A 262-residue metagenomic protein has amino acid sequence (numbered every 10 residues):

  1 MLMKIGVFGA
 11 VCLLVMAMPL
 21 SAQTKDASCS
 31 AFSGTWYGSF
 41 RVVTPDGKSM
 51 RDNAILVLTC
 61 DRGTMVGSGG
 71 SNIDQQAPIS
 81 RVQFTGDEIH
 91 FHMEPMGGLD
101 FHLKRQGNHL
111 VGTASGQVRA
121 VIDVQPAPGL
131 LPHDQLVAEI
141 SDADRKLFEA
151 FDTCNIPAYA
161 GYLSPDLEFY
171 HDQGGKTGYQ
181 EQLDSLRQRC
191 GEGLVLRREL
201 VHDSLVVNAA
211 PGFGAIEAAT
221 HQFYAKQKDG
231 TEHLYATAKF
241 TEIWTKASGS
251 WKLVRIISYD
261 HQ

Functional and structural regions predicted by a protein language model:
F8-A17: Bacterial N-terminal signal peptides
M18-A22: Sec/Tat signal peptide C-region and signal peptidase I cleavage site
Q23-C29, P128-P165: Short, low-complexity N-terminal intrinsically disordered segments enriched in polar/charged residues
T24-Q106, T113-R119: Central antiparallel beta-sheet cores of small beta-barrel/beta-sandwich binding domains
G34-W36, L110, G212-F223, A238: A short hydrophobic beta-strand element
Y37-V43, D166, A218-K226: Generic short beta-strand segments
I156-A215, T220, L234-Y235: A solvent-exposed, acidic/Ser-Thr-rich amphipathic alpha-helical stretch
T237-Q262: Short beta-strand edge/turn micro-motifs at domain boundaries
